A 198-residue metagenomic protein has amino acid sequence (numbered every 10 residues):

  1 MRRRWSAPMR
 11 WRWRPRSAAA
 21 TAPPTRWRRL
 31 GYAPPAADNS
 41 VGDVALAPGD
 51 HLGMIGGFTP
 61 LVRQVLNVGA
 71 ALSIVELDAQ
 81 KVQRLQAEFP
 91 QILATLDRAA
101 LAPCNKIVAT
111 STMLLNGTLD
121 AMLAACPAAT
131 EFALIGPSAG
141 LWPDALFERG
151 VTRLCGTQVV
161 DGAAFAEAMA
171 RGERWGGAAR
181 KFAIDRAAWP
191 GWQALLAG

Functional and structural regions predicted by a protein language model:
M1-N67, M169, I184-G198: Electropositive, gly/pro-rich neighborhoods at or near active sites that engage anionic ligands
N39-D43, Q91-P103: Short acidic low-complexity segments
A47, V65-V68, L101-A102, A124-A129: Short, conserved loop/helix-junction motifs that constitute active-site signature segments in enzyme catalytic cores
G53, K106-T110, A133: Structural motif
F58, D78, S138: Residues in the short beta-alpha loop(s) of Rossmann-like NAD(P)-binding domains
Q64, T118-A125, A145: A short acidic, amphipathic alpha-helical/loop segment
A70-L85: NAD(P)-binding Rossmann-fold cofactor-contacting core
A133-G198: C-terminal functional extensions of proteins
